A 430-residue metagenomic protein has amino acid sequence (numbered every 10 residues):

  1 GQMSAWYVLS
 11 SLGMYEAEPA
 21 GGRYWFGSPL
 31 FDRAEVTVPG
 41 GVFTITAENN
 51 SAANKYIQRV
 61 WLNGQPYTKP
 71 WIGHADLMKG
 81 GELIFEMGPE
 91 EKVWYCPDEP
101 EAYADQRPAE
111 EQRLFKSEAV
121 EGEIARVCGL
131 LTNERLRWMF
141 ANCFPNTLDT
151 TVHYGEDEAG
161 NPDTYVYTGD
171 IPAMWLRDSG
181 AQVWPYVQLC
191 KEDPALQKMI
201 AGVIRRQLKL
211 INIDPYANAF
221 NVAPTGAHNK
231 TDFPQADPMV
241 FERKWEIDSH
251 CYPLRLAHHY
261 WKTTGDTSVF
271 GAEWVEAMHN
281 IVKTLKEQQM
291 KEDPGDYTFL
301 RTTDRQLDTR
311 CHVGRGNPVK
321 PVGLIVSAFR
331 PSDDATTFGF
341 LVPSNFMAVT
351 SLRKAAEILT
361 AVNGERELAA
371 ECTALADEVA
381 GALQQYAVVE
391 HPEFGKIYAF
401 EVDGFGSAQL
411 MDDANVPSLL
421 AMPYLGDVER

Functional and structural regions predicted by a protein language model:
G1-L30, P89, T231-P238, R243-E246 (+1 more regions): C-terminal capping/lid segments that line or modulate ligand- or cofactor-binding pockets
G1-P108: Non-catalytic C-terminal accessory modules of carbohydrate-active enzymes
Y7-Y15, C143, R206, L210 (+4 more regions): Generic, well-ordered alpha-helical scaffold segments in large soluble proteins
L9-M14, A119-T132, A181-P194, Y252-T267 (+2 more regions): Well-ordered alpha-helical scaffold segments within catalytic/enzyme domains
P108-R177: Low-complexity, Ser/Thr/Pro/Gly-enriched N-terminal "stalk/linker" regions
P145-P162, T225-F233, P318-R330: Active-site-adjacent bridging/hinge elements
P172-I200, I204-L307: Aromatic-rich carbohydrate-recognition surfaces in CAZymes
L176, P215-Y216, A223, D232 (+4 more regions): Extended ligand-binding clefts on enzyme/binding-domain cores
